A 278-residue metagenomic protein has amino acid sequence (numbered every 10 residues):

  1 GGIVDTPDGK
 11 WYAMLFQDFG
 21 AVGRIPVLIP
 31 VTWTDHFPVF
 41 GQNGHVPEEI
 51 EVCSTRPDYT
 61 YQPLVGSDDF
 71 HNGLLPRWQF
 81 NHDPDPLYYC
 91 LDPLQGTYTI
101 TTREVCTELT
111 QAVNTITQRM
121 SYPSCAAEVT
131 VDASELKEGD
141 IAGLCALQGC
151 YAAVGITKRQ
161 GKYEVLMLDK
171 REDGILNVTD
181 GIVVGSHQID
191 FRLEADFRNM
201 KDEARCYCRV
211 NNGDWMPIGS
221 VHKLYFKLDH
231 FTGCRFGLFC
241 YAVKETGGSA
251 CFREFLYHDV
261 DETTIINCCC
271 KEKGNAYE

Functional and structural regions predicted by a protein language model:
G1-E278: Carbohydrate-active catalytic/glycan-binding domains of CAZyme proteins, especially the secreted or lumenal ectodomains
